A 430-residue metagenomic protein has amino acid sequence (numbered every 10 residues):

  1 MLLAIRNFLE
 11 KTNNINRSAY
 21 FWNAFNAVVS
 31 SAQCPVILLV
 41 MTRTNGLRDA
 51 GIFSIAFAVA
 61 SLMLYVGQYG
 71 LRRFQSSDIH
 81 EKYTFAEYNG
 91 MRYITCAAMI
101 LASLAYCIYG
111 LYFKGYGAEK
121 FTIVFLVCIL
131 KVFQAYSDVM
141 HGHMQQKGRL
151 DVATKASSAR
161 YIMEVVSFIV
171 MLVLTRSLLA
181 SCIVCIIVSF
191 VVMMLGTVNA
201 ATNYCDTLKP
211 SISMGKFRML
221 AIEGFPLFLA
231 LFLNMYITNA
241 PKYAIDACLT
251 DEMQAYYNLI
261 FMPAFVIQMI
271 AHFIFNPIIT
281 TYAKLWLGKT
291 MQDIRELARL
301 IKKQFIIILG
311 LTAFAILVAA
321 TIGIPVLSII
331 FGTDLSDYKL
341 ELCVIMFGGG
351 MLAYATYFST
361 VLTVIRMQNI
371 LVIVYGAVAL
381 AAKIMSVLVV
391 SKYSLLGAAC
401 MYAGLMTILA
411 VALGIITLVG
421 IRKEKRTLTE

Functional and structural regions predicted by a protein language model:
L2-A4, R72-Q75, V139-Q146, L150 (+9 more regions): C-terminal transmembrane helix end/exit motif
L2-N16, E119, D151-K155, L178-C185 (+3 more regions): Interhelical loop/hinge segments that connect adjacent transmembrane helices in multipass membrane
L3, T12-Y69, I100, I222-E252 (+4 more regions): Signature of the first transmembrane helix
N13-R17, R73-T84, V132-S157, F347-V374: Membrane-interface junctions at transmembrane-helix termini in multi-pass inner-membrane proteins
I15-S30, A56, Y65-G110, A118 (+2 more regions): Membrane-water interface segments that mark the loop-to-transmembrane alpha-helix transition
N45-R48, Y109-V127, D251, A320-G350: Interfacial segments at transmembrane-helix termini and the short loops linking adjacent helices
S54, G117, F121-C128, K155-Y204 (+3 more regions): Hydrophobic alpha-helical transmembrane segments
L64-Y83, Q146, F265-Q292, T363-V364: Helix-loop junctions and terminal segments of transmembrane helices in multi-pass membrane transport/translocation
